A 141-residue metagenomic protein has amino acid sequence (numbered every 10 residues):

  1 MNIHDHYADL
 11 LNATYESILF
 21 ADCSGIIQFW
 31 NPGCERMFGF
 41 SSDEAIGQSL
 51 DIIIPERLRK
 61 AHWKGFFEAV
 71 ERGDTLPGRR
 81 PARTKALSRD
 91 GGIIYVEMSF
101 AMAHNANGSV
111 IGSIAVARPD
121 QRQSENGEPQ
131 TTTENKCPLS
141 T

Functional and structural regions predicted by a protein language model:
M1-D5, R118-T131, K136-T141: PAS-associated C-terminal cap
N2-G25, F29, G33-E35, G78: Sensory modules in modular signal-transduction proteins
N31, G39, R89: Conserved G/P- and acidic residue-centered "switch" motifs that form tight phosphate/ATP-binding loops in soluble
M37, E44-I46, I53: Alpha-helical sensory/transduction surfaces in regulatory modules that relay environmental signals to outputs, spanning
S42, I54-V96, H104-A106, V110: PAS/LOV-family and closely related PAS-like sensory domains
M98-F100, A117: Sensory-domain boundary capping and coupling elements
S109-D120: PAS-family sensory domains
